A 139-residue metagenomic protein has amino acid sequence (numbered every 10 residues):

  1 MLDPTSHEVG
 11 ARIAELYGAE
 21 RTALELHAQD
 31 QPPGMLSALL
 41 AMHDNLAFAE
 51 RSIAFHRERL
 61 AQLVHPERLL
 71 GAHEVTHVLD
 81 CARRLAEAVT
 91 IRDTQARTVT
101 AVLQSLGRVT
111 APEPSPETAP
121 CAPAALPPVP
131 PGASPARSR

Functional and structural regions predicted by a protein language model:
M1-L16, T22: Phospho-regulated, serine/threonine- and acidic residue-rich low-complexity regulatory regions of eukaryotic proteins
A14-L36: Short, charge-rich amphipathic alpha-helices with coiled-coil/heptad character
A28, P32, H43, L60-E67 (+1 more regions): Long, heptad-repeat alpha-helical coiled-coil rods/stalks that form the central scaffolding/linker segments of large
Q31-R51: Short, charge/polar-rich alpha-helical segments
P33, T100-R139: A eukaryotic intrinsically disordered, low-complexity regulatory tract that is acidic and Ser/Pro-rich, enriched
S52-I53, C81-Q104: Amphipathic alpha-helical coiled-coil segments
E58-A72, T94-T118: Long amphipathic alpha-helical coiled-coil segments
R68-A88: Short, glycine/alanine-rich amphipathic alpha-helical segment that often forms an alpha-turn-alpha hairpin
